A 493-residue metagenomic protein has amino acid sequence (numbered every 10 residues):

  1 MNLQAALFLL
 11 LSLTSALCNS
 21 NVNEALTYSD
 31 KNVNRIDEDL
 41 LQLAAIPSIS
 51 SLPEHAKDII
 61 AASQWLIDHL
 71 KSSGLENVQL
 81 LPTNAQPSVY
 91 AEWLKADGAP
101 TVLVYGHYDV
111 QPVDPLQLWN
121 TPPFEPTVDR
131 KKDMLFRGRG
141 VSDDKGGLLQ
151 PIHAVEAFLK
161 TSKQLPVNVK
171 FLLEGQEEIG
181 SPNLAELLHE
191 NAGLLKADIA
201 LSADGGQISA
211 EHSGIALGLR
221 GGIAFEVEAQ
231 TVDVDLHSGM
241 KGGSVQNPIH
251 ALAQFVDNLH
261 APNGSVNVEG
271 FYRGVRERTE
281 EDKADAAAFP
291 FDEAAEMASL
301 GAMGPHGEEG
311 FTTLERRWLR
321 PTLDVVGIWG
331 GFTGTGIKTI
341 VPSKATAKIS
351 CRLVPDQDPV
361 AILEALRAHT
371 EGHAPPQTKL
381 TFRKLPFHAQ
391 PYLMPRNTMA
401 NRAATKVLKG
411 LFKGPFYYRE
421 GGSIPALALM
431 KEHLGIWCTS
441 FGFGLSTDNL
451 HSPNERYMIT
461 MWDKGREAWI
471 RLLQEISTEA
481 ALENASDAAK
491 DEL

Functional and structural regions predicted by a protein language model:
M1-L9: Classical eukaryotic N-terminal signal peptides for Sec-dependent ER targeting/secretion, especially the positively
L11-N21: N-terminal signal peptide
N19-L116, K344, K348: N-terminal helical capping/dimerization or prosegment-like subdomains of hydrolases acting on amide or phosphate bonds
D97-G98, S209-A210, N267-K344, R352-R367 (+2 more regions): An extended, acidic, His-containing surface patch that forms the Zn2+-binding/catalytic region of metallohydrolases
A99-L173, K464: Active-site metal-coordination/substrate-binding segment of hydrolases, especially metallo-dependent peptidases
K163-N247: Histidine/acidic-residue-rich, glycine-tolerant segments that coordinate divalent metal ions
G242-G264: A short core secondary-structure module
